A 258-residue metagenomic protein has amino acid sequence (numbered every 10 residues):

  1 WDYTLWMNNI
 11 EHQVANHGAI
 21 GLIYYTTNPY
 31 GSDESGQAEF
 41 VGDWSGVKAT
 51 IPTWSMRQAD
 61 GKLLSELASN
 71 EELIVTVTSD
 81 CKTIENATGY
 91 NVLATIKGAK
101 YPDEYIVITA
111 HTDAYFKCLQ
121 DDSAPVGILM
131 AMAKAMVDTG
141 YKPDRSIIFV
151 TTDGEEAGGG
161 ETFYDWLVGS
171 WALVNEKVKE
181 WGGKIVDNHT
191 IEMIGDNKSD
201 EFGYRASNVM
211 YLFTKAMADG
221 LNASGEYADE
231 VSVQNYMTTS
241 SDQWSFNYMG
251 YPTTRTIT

Functional and structural regions predicted by a protein language model:
W1-E11, A49-W54, S79-K82, D113-D122 (+3 more regions): Second-shell loop/turn segments in exported
W1-P52, D121, K134: Extracellular/luminal Protease-associated
N8-H12, N16-H17, K62, E66 (+5 more regions): Solvent-exposed, polar/charged alpha-helical surfaces in well-ordered, non-transmembrane soluble domains, broadly
A15, G21, T26, A87 (+1 more regions): Active-site-adjacent substrate-binding region of metalloamidase/peptidase-like peptide-processing proteins
H17-L22, E71-I74, P102-I106, K142-I148 (+3 more regions): Loop/turn elements at helix/coil->beta-strand transitions in domains of secreted/extracellular proteins
T27-S32, D60-G61, K82-I84, A99-Y101 (+4 more regions): Solvent-exposed loop/turn segments at secondary-structure junctions within structured extracellular/periplasmic domains
G42-Q120, A131-Y141: Soluble metallo-hydrolase cores and metallopeptidase-like ectodomains found primarily in the secretory/periplasmic
N91, A114-F213: Acidic/histidine-rich catalytic neighborhood of metal-dependent amide-processing enzymes
